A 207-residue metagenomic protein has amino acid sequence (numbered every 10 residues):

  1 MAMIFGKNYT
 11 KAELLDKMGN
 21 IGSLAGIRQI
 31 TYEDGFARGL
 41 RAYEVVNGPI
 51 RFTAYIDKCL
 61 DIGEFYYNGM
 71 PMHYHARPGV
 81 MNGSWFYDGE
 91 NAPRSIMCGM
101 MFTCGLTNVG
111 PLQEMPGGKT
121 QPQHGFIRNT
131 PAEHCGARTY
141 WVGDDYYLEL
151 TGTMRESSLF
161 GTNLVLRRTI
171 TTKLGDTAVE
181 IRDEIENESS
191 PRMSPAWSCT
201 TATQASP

Functional and structural regions predicted by a protein language model:
M1-L174, A178-E180, T201-P207: Surface-exposed acidic/polar loop and edge beta-strand patches at domain peripheries
A54, E184-R192: Asparagine-centered strand-capping/turn motif at beta-strand->loop junctions
Y66, P191-C199: Short, hydrophobic/aromatic beta-strand segments
